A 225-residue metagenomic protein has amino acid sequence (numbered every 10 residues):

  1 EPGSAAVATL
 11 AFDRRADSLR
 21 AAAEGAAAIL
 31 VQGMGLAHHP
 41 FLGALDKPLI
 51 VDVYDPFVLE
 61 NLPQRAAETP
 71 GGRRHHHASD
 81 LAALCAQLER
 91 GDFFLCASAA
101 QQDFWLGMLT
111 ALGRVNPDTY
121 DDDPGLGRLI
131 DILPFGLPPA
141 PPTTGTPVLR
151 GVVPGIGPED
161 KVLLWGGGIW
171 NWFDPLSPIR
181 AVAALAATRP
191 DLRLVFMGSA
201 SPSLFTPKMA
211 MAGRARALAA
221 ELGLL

Functional and structural regions predicted by a protein language model:
E1-D17, N116-D123, P202: N-terminal strand-loop element at the rim of the active site of nucleotide-sugar-dependent glycosyltransferases
E1-P2, E24, S177-P178, A184-A187: N-terminal subdomain of nucleotide-sugar transferases
A5, G198-A200, P207-L225: Nucleotide-activated donor-binding/catalytic signature segment of Leloir-type glycosyltransferases, i.e., the conserved
L10-G25, A66-R90, A100-Q101: Conserved nucleotide-sugar donor-binding subdomain of glycosyltransferases
L19-H38, K47-I50, F93-L95: Short N-terminal targeting/anchoring amphipathic segment
K47, V51-A82, Q102-M108, V115 (+3 more regions): Acceptor-binding helix/loop patch of EC 2.4 sugar-transfer enzymes, predominantly nucleotide-sugar-dependent
A86-V153, G157-P158: Donor nucleotide-sugar binding/catalytic pocket of nucleotide-sugar-dependent glycosyltransferases
L137-P141, V148-F173, P178-V182, V195-M197: Conserved donor-binding/catalytic core segment of Leloir-type glycosyltransferases
